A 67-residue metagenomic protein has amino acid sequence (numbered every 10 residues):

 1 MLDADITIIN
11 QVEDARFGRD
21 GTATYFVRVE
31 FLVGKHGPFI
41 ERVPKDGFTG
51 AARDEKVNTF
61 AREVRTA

Functional and structural regions predicted by a protein language model:
M1-A67: Viral virion structural and adsorption modules
